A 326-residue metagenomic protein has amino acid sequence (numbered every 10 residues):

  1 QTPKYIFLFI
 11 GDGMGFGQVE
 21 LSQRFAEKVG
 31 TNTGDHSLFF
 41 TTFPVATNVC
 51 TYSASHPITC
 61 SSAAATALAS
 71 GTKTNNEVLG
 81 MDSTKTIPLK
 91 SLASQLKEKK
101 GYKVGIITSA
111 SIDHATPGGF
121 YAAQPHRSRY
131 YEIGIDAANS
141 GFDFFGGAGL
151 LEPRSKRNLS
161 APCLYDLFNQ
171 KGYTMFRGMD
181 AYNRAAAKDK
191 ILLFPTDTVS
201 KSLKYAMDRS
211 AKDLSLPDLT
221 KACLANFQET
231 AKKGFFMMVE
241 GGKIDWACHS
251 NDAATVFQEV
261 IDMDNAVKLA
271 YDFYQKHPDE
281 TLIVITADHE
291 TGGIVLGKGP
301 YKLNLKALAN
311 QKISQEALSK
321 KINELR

Functional and structural regions predicted by a protein language model:
P3-L21, L68-A69, K73-G80, T86-K97 (+2 more regions): Mobile, glycine-rich extracellular loop/lid and propeptide segments that shape or gate substrate/ligand access
K4-Y5, M14-E20, R24-T66, H114-R326: A post-motif C-terminal structural segment
K97-E98, K276: Short, surface-exposed basic-aromatic patches at helix termini and helix-loop junctions that form
K99-K100, K171: Conserved dinucleotide-binding and phosphotransfer motif residues
K100-Y102, E280-T281: A short helix->loop->beta-strand "cap" motif at the edges of active sites that frequently abuts
